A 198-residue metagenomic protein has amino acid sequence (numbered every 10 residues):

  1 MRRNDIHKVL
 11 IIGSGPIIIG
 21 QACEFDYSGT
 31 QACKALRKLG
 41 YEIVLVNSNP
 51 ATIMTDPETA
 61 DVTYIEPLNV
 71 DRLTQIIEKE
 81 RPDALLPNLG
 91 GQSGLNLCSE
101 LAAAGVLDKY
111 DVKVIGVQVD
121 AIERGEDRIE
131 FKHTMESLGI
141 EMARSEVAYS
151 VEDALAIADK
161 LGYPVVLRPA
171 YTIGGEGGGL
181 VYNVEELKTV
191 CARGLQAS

Functional and structural regions predicted by a protein language model:
M1-S198: N-terminal beta-alpha lobe that positions the nucleotide/phosphoryl donor in ATP/NTP-coupled carboxylate activation
